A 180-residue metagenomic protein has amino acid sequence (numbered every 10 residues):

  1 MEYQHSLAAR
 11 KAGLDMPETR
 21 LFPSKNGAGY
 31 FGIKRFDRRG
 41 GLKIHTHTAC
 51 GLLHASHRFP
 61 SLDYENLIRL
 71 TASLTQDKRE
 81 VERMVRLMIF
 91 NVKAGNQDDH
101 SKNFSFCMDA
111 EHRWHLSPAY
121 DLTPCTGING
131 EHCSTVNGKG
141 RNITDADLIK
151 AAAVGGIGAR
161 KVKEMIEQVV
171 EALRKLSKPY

Functional and structural regions predicted by a protein language model:
M1-R58: Conserved ATP-binding subdomain of kinase catalytic cores across diverse folds
E2-A12, F59-I128: Conserved kinase catalytic-core segment
D15, D77, G156-G158: Short coil/loop linkers at secondary-structure junctions
D15-R20, H100-S101, R160-V162: Acidic/polar loop patches that form or flank catalytic/metal-binding clefts of enzymes that bind anionic ligands
F22-A28, V162-A172: Short linear loop/turn motifs
T48, L52-L70, D109-V162: Catalytic-core segments of enzymes that bind and process phosphorylated/nucleotide-bearing substrates
R79-E82, R160-E164: Short, solvent-exposed positions on alpha-helices
V170-Y180: Long, Lys/Arg- and hydrophobic-enriched amphipathic alpha-helices
